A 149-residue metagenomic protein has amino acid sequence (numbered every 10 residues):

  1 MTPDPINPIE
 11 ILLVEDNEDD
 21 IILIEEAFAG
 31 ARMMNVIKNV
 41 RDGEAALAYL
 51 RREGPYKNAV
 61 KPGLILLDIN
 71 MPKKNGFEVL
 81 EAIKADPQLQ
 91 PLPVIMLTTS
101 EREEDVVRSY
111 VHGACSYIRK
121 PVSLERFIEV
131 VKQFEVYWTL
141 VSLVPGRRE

Functional and structural regions predicted by a protein language model:
M1-L12, E18-K38, E44-A45, R51 (+3 more regions): Non-catalytic signal-transmission and effector/linker regions of two-component phosphorelay proteins
G54-V60, K84-P91, H112: Conserved phosphotransfer cores of two-component systems
I69-M71: Receiver (REC) domain active-site loop signature in two-component systems and cognate sites in sensor histidine kinases
K73-K74, I83: Hydrophobic residue at a beta-alpha junction that N-caps the helix immediately following a catalytic beta-strand/loop
C115: Short, glycine/charged-rich "phosphate-handling" switch motifs in NTP-dependent and phosphotransfer domains
